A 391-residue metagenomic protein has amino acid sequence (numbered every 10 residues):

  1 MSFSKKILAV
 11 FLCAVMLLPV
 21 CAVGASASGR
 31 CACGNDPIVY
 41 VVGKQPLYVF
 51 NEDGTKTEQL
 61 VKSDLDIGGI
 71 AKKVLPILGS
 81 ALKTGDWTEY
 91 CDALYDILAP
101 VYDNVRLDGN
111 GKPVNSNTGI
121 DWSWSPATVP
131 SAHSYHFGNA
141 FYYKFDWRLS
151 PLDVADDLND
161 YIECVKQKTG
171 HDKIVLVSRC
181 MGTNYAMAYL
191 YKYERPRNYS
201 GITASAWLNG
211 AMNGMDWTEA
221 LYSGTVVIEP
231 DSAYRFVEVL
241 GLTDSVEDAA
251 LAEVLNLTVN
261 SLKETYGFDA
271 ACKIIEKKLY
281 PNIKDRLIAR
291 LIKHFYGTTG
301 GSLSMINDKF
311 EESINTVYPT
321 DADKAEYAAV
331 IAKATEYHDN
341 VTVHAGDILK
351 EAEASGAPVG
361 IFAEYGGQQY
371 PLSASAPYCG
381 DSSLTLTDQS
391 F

Functional and structural regions predicted by a protein language model:
M1-F11: Bacterial N-terminal signal peptides that target proteins for export
F11, T169, Y193, A354-S355: A structural signal for short coil/turn segments at secondary-structure junctions
F11-P19: Bacterial N-terminal signal peptides
L18-A32: Sec-dependent signal peptide cleavage junction
S28-V177, T183-L240, T265, I275 (+2 more regions): N-terminal non-catalytic accessory region
Y222-S223, K284-L287, L291, A354-V359 (+1 more regions): Intrinsically disordered, low-complexity regulatory segments that flank or lie outside the structured catalytic cores
V227-A325: Alpha/beta-hydrolase-fold enzymes
G297-F391: C-terminal subdomain of alpha/beta-hydrolase-fold enzymes, centered on the catalytic histidine and its supporting
